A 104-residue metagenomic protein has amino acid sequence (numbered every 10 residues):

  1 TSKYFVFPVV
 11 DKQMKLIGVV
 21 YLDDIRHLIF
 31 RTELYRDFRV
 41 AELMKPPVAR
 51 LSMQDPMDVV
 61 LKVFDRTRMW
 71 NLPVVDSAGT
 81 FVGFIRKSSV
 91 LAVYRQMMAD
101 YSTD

Functional and structural regions predicted by a protein language model:
T1-E33: Membrane-proximal soluble helical/coiled-coil segments that couple transmembrane anchors to catalytic or regulatory
T1-Y4, V10, I29, R50-M69 (+3 more regions): The conserved cystathionine-beta-synthase
M14-K15, L34-R36, K62, G79: Short, flexible segments with low predicted structural confidence
G18-L22, V82-K87: Short glycine-/small-residue motifs
D24, R36-V48: Bateman (tandem CBS) regulatory domains
F30-R31, F38-R39, Y101-D104: Long, charged amphipathic helices and adjacent flexible linkers at domain junctions
